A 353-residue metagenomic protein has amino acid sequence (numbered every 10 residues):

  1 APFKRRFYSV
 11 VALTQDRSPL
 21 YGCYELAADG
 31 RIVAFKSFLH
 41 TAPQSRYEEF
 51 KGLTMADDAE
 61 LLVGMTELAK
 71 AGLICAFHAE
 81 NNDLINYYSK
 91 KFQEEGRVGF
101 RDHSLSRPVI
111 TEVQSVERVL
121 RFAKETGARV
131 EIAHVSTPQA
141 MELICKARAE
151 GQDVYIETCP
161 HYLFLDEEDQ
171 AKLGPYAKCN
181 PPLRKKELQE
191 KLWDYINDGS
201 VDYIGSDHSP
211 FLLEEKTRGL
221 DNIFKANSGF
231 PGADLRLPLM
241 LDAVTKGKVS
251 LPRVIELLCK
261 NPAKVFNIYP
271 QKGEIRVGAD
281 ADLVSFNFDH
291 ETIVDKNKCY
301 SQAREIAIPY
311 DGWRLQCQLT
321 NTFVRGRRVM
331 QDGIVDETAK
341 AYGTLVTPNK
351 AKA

Functional and structural regions predicted by a protein language model:
A1, L26, R31, Y88-L105 (+5 more regions): Short, electropositive alpha-helical surface patch
A1-L20, S37-S45: Metal-cofactor-binding active-site regions of metalloenzymes
R5, G30, G199, A279 (+1 more regions): Structured loop/turn residues at beta-strand edges in well-structured enzyme cores
Y21-I204: Histidine/acidic residue-rich metal-binding segments in metalloenzymes
H40, V135, S209, D289 (+1 more regions): Flexible loop residues that form catalytic and substrate-binding hotspots at small-molecule/glycan-binding clefts
R97-R129, Y176, N197-D198, Y203-I204 (+1 more regions): His/Asp/Glu-enriched, well-ordered alpha-helical/loop segment that forms or immediately abuts the divalent-metal
R218-N222, V277-V346: C-terminal cap of metal-dependent C-N hydrolases
